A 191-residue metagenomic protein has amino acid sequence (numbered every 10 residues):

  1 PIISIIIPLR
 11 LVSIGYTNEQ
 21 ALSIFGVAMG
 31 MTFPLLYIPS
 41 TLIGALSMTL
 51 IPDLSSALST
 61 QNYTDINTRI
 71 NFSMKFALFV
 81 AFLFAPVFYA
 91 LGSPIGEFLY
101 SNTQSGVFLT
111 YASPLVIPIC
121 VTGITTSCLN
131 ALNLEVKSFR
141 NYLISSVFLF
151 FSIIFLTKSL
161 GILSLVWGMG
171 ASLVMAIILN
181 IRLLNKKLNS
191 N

Functional and structural regions predicted by a protein language model:
P1-I38, G96-L99: Helix-terminus/linker motif at the lipid-water interface of multi-pass membrane proteins
F25-T32, T68-A81: Junctions where cytoplasmic loops transition into the N-terminal start of transmembrane alpha-helices in multi-pass
Y37-T60: Helix-loop junctions and terminal segments of transmembrane helices in multi-pass membrane transport/translocation
L83-S101: Short membrane-interface helical motifs at transmembrane helix boundaries in multi-pass membrane transporters
N102, A131-N133, S159: Helix-loop interface residues and adjacent transmembrane-helix termini in multi-pass membrane transporters, primarily
P114-L143: Membrane-interface junctions at transmembrane-helix termini in multi-pass inner-membrane proteins
V136, S146-I178, S190: Membrane-interface helix-loop junctions in multi-pass transport and translocation proteins
